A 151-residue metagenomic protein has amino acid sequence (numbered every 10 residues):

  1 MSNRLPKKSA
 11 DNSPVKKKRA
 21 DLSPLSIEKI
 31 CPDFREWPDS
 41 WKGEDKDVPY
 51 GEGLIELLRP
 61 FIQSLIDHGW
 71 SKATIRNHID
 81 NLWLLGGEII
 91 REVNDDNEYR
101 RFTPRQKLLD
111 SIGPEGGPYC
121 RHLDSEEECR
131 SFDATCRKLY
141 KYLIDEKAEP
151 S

Functional and structural regions predicted by a protein language model:
M1-S151: Charge-rich, intrinsically disordered N-terminal extensions that act as flexible nucleic-acid engagement or regulatory
